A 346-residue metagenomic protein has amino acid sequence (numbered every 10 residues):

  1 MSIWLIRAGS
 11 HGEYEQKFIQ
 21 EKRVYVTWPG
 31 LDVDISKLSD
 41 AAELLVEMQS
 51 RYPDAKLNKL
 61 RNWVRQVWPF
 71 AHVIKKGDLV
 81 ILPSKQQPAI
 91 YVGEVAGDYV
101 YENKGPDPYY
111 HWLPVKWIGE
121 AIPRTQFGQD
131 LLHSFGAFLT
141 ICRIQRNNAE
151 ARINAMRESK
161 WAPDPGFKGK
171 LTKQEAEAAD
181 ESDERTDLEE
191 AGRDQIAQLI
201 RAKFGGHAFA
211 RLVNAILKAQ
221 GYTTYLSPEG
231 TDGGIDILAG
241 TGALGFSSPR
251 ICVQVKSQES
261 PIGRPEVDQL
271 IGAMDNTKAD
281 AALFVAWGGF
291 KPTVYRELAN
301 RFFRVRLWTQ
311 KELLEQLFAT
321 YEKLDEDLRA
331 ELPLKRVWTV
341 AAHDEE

Functional and structural regions predicted by a protein language model:
S2-K75, V92, G97-E346: Mixed-charge (Asp/Glu-Lys/Arg
